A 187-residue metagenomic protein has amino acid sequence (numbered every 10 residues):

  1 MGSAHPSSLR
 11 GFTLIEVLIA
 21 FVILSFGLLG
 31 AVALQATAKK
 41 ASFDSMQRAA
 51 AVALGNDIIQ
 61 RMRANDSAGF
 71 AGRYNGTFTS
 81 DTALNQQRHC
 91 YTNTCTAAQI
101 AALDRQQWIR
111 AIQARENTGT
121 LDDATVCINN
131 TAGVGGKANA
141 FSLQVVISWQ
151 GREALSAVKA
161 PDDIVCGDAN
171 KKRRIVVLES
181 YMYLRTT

Functional and structural regions predicted by a protein language model:
G2-N56: Aliphatic-rich helix starts adjacent to a transmembrane/signal segment
F43, A49-T187: Flexible, low-complexity segments enriched in proline/glycine/serine and punctuated by aromatic residues
